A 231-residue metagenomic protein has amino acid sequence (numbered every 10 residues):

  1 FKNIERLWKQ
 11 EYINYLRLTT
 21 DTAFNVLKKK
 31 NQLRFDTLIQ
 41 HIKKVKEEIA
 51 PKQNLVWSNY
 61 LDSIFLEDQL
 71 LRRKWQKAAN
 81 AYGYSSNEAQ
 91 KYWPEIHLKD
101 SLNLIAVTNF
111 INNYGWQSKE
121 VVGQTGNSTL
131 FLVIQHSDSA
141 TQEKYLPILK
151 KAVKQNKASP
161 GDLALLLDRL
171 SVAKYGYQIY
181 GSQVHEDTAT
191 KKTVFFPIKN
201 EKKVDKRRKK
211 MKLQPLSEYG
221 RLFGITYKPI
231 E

Functional and structural regions predicted by a protein language model:
F1-G126, H136-A140: Preference for long, solvent-exposed alpha-helical segments and helix-linker "stalks"
N14, A23-V26, G176-T190: Beta-strand-rich cores of mature extracytoplasmic or soluble domains
L18, A140-Q142, F196-E201: Short acidic alpha-helix initiation/capping motifs at coil-to-helix transition points, especially at protein N-termini
N25, I105-N109, P147, K202-K209: Solvent-exposed, polar/charged alpha-helical surfaces in well-ordered, non-transmembrane soluble domains, broadly
K29, K228-E231: Short secondary-structure transition/capping segments
A89-Y92, A189-F196: Extended, non-catalytic structural segments that build the interaction scaffolds of large macromolecular assemblies
T108-V172, Y177-I179, Q183: Mature extracellular/secreted ectodomains of secretory-pathway proteins
L167-V172, G176, Y180, H185 (+1 more regions): Amphipathic alpha-helical packing elements
